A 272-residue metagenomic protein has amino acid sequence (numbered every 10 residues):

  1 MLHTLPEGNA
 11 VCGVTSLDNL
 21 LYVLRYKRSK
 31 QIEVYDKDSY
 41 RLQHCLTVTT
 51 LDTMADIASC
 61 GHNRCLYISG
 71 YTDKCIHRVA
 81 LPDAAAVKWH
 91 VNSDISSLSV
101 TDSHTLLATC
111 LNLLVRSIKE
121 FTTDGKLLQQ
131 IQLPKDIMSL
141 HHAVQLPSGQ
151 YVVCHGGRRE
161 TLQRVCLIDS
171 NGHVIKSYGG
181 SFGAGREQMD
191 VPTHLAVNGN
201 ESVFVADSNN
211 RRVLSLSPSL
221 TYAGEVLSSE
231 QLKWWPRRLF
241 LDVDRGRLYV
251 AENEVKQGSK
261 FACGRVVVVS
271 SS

Functional and structural regions predicted by a protein language model:
M1-S272: Eukaryotic scaffold repeat domains enriched in small/polar residues
